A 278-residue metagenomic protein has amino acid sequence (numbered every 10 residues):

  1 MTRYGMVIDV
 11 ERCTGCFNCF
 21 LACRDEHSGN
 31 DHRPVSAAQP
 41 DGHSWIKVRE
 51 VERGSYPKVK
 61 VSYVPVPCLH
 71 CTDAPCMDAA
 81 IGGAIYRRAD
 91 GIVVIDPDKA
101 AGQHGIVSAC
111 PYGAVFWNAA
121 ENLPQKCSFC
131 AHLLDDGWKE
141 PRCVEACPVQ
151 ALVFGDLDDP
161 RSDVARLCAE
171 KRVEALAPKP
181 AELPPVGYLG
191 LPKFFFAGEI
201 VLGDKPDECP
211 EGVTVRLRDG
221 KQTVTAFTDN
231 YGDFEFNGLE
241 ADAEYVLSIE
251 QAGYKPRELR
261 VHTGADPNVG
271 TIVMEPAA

Functional and structural regions predicted by a protein language model:
N18-S36, D73-K99, H104-L123, K139-P160: Iron-sulfur cluster-binding cysteine motifs and their immediate structural context in ferredoxin-like electron-transfer
R142-F195: Long, compositionally biased charged/polar accessory segments in the mid-to-C-terminal portions of proteins
P185-V186, V261-A278: Extracellular beta-sheet/turn segments enriched in Thr/Pro/Gly and aliphatic residues
F194-F196, G203-G220: Short, ordered, surface-exposed loop/turn motifs in non-cytosolic proteins
F196-D204, G232, I272: A short, amphipathic beta-strand motif
P210, E235-V246, A252: Short Pro-Gly-centered beta-turn/loop motif in secreted/extracellular proteins
G220-E235: Short, acidic Ser/Thr/Gly-rich low-complexity loop/linker segments typical of extracellular and cell-surface proteins
S248-R260: A short, solvent-exposed loop/turn motif at the edges and junctions of modular extracellular/periplasmic domains
